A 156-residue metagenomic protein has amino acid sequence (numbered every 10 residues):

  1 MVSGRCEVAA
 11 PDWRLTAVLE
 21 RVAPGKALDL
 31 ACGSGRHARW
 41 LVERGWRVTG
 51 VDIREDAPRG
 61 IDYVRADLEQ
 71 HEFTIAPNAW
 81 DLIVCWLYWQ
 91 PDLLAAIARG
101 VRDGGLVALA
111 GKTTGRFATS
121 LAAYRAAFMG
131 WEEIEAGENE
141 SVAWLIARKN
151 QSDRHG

Functional and structural regions predicted by a protein language model:
M1-V22: S-adenosyl-L-methionine
G25-G33: Conserved class I S-adenosyl-L-methionine
S34-Q70: Class I SAM-dependent methyltransferase SAM/SAH-binding core
F73-L82: A short acidic, Gly/Pro-enriched loop at the edge of an enzyme's catalytic core that lines a small-molecule cofactor
W89-A98: A short, conserved alpha-helix within the catalytic core of class I
G104-T113: Conserved beta-strand signature within the Rossmann-like core of class I S-adenosyl-L-methionine
R116-G130: Short alpha-helix
E138-G156: Core SAM-dependent methyltransferase catalytic element
